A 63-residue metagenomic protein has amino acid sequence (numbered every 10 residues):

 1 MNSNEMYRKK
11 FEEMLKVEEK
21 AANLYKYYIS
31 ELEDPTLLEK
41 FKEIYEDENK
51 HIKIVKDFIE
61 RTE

Functional and structural regions predicted by a protein language model:
M1-E63: Non-heme di-metal
